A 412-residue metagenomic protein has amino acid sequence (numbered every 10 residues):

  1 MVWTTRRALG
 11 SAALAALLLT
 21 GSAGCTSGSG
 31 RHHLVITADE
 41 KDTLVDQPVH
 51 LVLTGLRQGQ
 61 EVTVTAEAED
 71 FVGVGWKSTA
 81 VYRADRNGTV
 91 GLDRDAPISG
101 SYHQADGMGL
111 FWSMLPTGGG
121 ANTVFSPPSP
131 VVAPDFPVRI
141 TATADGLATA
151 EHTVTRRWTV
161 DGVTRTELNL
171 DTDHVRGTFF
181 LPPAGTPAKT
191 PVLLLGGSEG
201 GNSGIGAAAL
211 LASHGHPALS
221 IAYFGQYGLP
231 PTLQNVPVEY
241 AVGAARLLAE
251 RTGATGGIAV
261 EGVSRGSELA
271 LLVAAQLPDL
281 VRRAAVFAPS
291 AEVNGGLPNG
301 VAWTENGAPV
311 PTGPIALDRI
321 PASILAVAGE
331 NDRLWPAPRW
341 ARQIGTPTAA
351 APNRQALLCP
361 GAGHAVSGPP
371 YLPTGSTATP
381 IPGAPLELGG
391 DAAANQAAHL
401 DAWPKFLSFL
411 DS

Functional and structural regions predicted by a protein language model:
T37-L44, V49, R57-Q60, G73-S78 (+2 more regions): N-terminal cap/lid segment of alpha/beta-hydrolase-fold proteins
P187-S198: Short beta-strand element of the alpha/beta-hydrolase
S203-A222: Short amphipathic alpha-helix adjacent to the substrate-entry channel of hydrolases
A207, W335-P347, Y371-L372: Short alpha-helix in the alpha/beta-hydrolase fold that links the catalytic acid
P231-T252, V260, E268-L272: Alpha/beta-hydrolase active-site loop
V238-V242, E268-V310, P336: Hydrolase active-site cap/lid region
I320-P321, A326-D332: Short beta-strand/loop motif that positions the catalytic acidic residue of the alpha/beta-hydrolase fold
A350-S412: C-terminal catalytic histidine-bearing segment of alpha/beta-hydrolase fold enzymes
